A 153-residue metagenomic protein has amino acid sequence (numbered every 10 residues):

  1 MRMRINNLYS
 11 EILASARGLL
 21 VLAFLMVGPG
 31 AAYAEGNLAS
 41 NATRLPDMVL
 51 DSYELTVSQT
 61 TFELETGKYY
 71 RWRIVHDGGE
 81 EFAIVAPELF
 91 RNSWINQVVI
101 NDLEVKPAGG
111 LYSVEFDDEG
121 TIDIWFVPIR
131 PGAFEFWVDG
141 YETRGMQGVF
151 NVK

Functional and structural regions predicted by a protein language model:
M1-A14: N-terminal secretory signal peptides that target proteins for export/translocation
R17-P29: Bacterial N-terminal signal peptides
G30-A34: Sec/Tat signal peptide C-region and signal peptidase I cleavage site
E35-A42, T56, A108-K153: Extracellular/periplasmic metallocenter environments
L38-R71: N-terminal edge beta-strand
P46, T60, F82, M146-G148: Short beta-strand segments
Q59-V85, I122-I129, E135: Beta-strand cores of secreted/periplasmic/IMS beta-sandwich domains, seen most often in copper-related folds
V75-K106: Contiguous segments within soluble domain cores/interaction surfaces
